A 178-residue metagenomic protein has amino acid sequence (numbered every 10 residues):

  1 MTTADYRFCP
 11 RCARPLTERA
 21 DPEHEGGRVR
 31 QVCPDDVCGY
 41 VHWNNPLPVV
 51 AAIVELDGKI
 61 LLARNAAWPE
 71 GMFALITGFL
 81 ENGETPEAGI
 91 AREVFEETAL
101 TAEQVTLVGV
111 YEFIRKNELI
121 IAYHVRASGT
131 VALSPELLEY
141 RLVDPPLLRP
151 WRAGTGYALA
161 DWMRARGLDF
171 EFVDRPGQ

Functional and structural regions predicted by a protein language model:
T2-A51: Acidic, metal-coordinating catalytic segment for phosphate/diphosphate chemistry, firing primarily on the Nudix
R19-A20, L100-G109: A short coil-to-beta-strand element that immediately follows conserved catalytic motifs
P46-V49, E55-E96: Conserved Nudix-box catalytic region and its N-terminal flanking loop in Nudix hydrolases and closely related
P48-V50, G58, L119-I121, L138: Change "...and in nucleic-acid phosphodiester-cleaving endonucleases..." to "...and in nucleic-acid processing enzymes
Y111-A132, P145, W162-M163: Active-site-adjacent beta-strand/loop module that shapes the phosphate/pyrophosphate-binding cleft
L133-R164: NUDIX/MutT-family hydrolases
D161-Q178: Charged phosphate-binding loop/patch that engages nucleotide di/tri-phosphates or the phosphate backbone of nucleic
